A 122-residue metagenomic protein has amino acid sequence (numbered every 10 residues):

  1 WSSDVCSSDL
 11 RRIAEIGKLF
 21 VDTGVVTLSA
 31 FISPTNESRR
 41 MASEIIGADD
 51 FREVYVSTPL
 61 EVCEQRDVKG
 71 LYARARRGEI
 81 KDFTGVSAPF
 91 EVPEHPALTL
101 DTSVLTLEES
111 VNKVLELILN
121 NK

Functional and structural regions predicted by a protein language model:
W1, D49, E94: Structured loop/turn residues at beta-strand edges in well-structured enzyme cores
W1-S7: Short, small-residue-biased leader/transition segments that mark boundaries at the very start of proteins
D9-I13, S110: Hydrophobic alpha-helical membrane-association signature
R12, G17-A75, D82: ATP-dependent NMP and nucleoside kinases share a basic, alpha-helical "lid"
G17, V114, I118: Hydrophobic "lid"/C-terminal helical patch of Rossmann-like NAD(P)-dependent dehydrogenase/epimerase domains
S57-K113, N121: Small-molecule kinase domains that catalyze NTP-dependent phosphoryl transfer to phosphate-bearing small molecules
